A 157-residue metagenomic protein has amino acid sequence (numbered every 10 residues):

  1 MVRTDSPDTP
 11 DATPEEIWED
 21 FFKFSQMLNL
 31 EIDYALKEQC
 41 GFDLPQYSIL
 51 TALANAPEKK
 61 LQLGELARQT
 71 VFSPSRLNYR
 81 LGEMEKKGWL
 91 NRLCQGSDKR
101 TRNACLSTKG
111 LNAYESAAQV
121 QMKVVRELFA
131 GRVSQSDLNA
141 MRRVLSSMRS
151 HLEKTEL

Functional and structural regions predicted by a protein language model:
M1-A12, Q135-L157: C-terminal regulatory/oligomerization modules of transcriptional regulators
M1-C40: N-terminal leader segment of winged-helix/HTH proteins
R3-S6, G82-A140: Charged, amphipathic alpha-helical coiled-coil/dimerization segments
I17, P45-Y47, K109, D137: N-terminal positioning helix adjacent to the helix-turn-helix/winged-helix DNA-binding module
L28, I32-A35, T70, A113-R132 (+1 more regions): Alpha-helical linker/hinge and terminal dimerization helices associated with HTH transcriptional regulators
L30-S75: N-terminal helix-turn-helix DNA-binding core of bacterial DNA-binding proteins
L63, L81-G82: Short, hydrophobic-biased segments on the C-terminal half of alpha helices that form "recognition helices"
